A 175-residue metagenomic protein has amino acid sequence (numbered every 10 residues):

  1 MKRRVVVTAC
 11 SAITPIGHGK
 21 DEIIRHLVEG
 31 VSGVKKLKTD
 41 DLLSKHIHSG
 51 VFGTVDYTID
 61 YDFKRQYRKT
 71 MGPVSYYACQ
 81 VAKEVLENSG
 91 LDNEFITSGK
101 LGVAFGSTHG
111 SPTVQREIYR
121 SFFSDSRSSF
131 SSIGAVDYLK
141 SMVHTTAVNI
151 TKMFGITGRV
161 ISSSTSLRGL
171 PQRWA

Functional and structural regions predicted by a protein language model:
M1-R159: Conserved "HGTGT" condensation-loop signature of ketosynthase/thiolase-family condensing enzymes that catalyze
Y76-C79, R168-A175: Claisen-condensing/thiolase-fold acyl-transfer catalytic domains that form or cleave C-C bonds in fatty acid
T108-G110, S166-L170: Short acidic/polar capping segments at secondary-structure boundaries
V160-S164: Short loop-beta-helix segment that forms the pyridoxal 5′-phosphate
